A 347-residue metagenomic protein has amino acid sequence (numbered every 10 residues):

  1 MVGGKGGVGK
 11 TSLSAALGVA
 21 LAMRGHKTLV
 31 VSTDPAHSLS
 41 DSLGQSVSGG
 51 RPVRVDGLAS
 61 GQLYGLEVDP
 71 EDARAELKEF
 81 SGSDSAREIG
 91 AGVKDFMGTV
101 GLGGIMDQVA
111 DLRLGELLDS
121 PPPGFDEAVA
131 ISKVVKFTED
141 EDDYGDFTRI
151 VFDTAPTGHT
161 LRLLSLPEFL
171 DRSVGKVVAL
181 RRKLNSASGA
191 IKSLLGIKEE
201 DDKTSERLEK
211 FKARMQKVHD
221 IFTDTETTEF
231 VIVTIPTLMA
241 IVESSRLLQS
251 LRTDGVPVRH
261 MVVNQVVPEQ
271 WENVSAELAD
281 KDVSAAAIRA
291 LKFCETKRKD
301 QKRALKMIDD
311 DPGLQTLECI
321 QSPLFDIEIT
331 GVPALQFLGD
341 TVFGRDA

Functional and structural regions predicted by a protein language model:
V2-G3: Residues at the beta-strand->loop junction immediately N-terminal to the Walker
G6: The conserved Walker
K10: Conserved lysine of the Walker
L13, L17-L29, T33-Q216: Nucleotide-state-sensitive switch-loop elements of NTP-binding domains
D202, M215-A347: C-terminal lobe/tail of nucleotide-utilizing enzymes
